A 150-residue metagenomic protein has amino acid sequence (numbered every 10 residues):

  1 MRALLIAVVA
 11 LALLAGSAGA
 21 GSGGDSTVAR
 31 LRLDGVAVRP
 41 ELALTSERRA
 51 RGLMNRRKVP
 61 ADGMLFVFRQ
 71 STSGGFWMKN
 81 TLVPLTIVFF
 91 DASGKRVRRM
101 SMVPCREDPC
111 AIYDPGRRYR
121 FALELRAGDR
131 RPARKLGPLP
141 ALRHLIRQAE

Functional and structural regions predicted by a protein language model:
M1-L4: Positively charged n-region of N-terminal signal peptides that target proteins for export
I6-A15: Bacterial N-terminal signal peptides
G21-E150: Compact, glycine-rich, soluble single-domain proteins
